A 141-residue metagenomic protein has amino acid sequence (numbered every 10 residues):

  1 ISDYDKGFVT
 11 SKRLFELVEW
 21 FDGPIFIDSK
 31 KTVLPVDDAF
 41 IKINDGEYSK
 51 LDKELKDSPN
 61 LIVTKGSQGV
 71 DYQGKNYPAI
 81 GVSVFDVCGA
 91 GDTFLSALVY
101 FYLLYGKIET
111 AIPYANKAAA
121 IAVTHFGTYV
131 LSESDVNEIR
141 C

Functional and structural regions predicted by a protein language model:
I1-F85, L103-I108, I112-A118, H125-C141: Ribokinase/PfkB-type carbohydrate-kinase core domain
I80-L98: Short glycine/threonine-rich catalytic loop with a Thr-x-Gly-x-Asp
T93, A97, F101, A118-I121: Generic recognition of well-ordered alpha-helical segments
